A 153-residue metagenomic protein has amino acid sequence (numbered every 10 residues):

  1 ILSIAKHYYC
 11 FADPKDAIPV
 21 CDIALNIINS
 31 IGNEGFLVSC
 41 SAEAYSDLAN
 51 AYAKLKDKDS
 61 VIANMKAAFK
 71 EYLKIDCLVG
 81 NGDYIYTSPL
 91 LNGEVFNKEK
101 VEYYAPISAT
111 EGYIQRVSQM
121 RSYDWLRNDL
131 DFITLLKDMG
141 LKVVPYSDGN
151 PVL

Functional and structural regions predicted by a protein language model:
I1-L153: Alpha-helical protein-protein interaction modules
